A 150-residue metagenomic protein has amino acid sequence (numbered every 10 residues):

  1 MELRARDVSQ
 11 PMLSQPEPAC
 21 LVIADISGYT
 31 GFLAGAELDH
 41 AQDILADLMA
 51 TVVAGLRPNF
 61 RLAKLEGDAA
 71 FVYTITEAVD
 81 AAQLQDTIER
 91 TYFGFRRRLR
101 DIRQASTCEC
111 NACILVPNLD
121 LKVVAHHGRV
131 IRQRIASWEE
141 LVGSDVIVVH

Functional and structural regions predicted by a protein language model:
E2-R90: Catalytic NTP-binding/metal-coordinating core of nucleotidyl cyclase/transferase enzymes
E77-H150: Catalytic beta-strand-to-alpha-helix segment of the class III nucleotidyl cyclase homology domain
